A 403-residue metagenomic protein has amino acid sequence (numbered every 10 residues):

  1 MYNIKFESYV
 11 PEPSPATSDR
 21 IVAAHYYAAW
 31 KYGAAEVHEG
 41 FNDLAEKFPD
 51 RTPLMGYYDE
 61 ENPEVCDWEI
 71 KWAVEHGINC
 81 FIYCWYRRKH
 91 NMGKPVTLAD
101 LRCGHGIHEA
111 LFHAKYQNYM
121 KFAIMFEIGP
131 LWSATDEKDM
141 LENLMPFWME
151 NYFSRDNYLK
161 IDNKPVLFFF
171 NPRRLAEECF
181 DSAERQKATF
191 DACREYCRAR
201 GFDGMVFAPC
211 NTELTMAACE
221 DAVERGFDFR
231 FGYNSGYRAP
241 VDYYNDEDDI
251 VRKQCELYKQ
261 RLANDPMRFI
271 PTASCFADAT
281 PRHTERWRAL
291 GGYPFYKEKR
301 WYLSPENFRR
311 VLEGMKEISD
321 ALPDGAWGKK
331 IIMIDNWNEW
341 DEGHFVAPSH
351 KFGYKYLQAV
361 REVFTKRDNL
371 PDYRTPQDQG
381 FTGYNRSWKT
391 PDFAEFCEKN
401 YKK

Functional and structural regions predicted by a protein language model:
M1-K403: Glycan-processing catalytic domains of CAZymes
